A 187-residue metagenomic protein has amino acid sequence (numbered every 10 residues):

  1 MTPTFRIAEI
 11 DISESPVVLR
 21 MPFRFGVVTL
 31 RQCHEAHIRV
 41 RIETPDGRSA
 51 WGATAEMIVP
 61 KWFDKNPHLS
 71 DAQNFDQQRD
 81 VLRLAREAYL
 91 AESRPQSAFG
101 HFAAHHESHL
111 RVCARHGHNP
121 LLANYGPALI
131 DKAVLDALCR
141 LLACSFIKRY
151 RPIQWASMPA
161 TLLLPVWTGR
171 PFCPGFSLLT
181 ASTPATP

Functional and structural regions predicted by a protein language model:
M1-R39: Short, Gly/Pro- and small/polar-rich lid/capping loops
T2, V28-L30, P45, P127 (+1 more regions): A general structural signal for short secondary-structure junctions and capping/turn motifs
P22-F25, K132-V134, T168-G175: Short alpha-helical segments and helix-capping/turn motifs at coil-helix boundaries
H34-T44, A53-E56: Short beta-strand elements
S49-L142, P152: Metal- or metallocofactor-binding catalytic centers and their adjacent structured scaffolds across diverse enzyme
L121, L138, R151, A156-P187: Glycine-rich, aromatic-flanked loop segments that form ligand/cofactor-binding clefts across common enzyme folds
